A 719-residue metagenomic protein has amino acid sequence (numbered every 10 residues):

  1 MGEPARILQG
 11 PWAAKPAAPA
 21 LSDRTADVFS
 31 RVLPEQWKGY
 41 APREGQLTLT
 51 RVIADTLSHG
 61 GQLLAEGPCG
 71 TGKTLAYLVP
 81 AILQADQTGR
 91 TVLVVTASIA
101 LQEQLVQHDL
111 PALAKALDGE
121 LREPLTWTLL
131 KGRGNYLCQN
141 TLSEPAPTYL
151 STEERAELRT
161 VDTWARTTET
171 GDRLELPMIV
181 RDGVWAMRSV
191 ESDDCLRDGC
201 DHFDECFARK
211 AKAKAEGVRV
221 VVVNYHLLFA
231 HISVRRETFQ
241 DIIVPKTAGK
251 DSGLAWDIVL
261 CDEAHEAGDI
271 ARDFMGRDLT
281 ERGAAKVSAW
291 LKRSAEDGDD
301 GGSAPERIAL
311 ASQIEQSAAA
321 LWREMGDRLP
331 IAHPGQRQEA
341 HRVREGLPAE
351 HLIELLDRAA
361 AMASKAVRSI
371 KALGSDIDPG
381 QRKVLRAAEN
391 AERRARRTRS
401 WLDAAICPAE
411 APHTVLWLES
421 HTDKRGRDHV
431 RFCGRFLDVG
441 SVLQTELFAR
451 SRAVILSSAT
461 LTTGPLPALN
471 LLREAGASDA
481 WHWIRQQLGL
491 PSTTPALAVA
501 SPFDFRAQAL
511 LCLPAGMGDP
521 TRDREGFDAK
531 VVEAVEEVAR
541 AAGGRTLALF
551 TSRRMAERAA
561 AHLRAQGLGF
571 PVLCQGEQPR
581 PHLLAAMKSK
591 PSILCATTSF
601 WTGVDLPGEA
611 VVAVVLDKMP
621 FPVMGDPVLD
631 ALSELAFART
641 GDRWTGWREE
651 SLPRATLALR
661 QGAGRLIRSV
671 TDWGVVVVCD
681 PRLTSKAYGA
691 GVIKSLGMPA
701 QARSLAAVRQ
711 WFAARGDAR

Functional and structural regions predicted by a protein language model:
G2-P34, G89-V92, T96-V221, H226-F229 (+4 more regions): A substrate-engagement module of RecA-like helicase motors
K15-A65: Conserved pre-motif I regulatory segment
H59-P80: Walker A/P-loop
Y77, L83, E103, Q107 (+6 more regions): Signature of the SF2 helicase/ATPase Hel1-core->accessory helical subdomain module
A186, D193-V221, I232-G249, A366-A515 (+3 more regions): A contiguous, basic/glycine-rich beta-loop/short-helix subdomain that forms a polymer-engagement track
P502, P514-G526, E577-L683: Conserved RecA-like P-loop NTPase helicase motor core
P514-T551: Conserved interdomain hinge at the start of the Helicase C-terminal
T551-G576: Conserved helicase motor "Helicase C" RecA-like lobe of SF1/SF2 P-loop NTPases
